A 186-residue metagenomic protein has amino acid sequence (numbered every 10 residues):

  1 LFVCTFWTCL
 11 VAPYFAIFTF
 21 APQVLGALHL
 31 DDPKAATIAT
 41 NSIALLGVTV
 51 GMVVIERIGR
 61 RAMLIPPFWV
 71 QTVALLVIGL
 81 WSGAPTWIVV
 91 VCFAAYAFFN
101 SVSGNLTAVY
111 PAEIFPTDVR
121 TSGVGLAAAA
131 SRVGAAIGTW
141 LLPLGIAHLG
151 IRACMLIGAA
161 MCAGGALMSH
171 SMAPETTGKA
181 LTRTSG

Functional and structural regions predicted by a protein language model:
L1-G186: Alpha-helical transmembrane bundle of multi-pass membrane proteins
